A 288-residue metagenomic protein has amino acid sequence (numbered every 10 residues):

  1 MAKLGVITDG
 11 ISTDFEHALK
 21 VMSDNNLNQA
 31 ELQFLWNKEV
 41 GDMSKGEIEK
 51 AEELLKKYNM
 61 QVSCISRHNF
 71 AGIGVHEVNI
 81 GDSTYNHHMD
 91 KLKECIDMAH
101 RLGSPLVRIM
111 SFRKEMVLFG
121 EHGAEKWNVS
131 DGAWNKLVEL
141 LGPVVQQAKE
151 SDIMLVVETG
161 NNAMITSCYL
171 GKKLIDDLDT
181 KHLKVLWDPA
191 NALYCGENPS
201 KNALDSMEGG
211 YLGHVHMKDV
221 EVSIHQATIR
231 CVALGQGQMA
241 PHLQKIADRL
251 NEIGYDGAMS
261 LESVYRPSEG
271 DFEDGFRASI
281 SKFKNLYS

Functional and structural regions predicted by a protein language model:
M1-G5, S12-N28, K56, M89 (+5 more regions): Histidine-acidic metal/acid-base catalytic patches
G10-S12, F34-W36, H68-A71, S111-E115 (+4 more regions): Active-site-proximal loop/turn and secondary-structure-junction residues that shape catalytic pockets, frequently
D14-H17, K56-K57, G74-V185, Q244: Active-site acidic/histidine proton-transfer and metal-coordination neighborhood in alpha/beta enzyme cores
N25-W36, C64-G74: Short, conserved active-site loops that position catalytic residues or coordinate cofactors/metal ions across diverse
L32, S63-R67, S104-F112, L155-E158 (+1 more regions): Short beta-strand segments at enzyme active-site cores
L32-K56, S111-V117: Glycine-rich, proline-tolerant flexible connector loops at the mouths of alpha/beta enzymes
N37-E39, A71-V78, E115-F119, Y194-G196 (+2 more regions): A short acidic, helix-capping loop that chelates divalent metal ions and anchors anionic groups
V40, V78-S83, I229-Q236: Short glycine-enriched, charge-decorated loop/helix-capping segments at active-site entrances that position
